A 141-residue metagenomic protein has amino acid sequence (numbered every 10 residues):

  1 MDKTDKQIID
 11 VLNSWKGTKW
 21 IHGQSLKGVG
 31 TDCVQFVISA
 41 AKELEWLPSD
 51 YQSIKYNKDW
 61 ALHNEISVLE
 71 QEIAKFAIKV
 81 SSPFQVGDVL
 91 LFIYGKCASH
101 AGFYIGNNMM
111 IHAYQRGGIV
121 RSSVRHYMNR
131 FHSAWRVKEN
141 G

Functional and structural regions predicted by a protein language model:
M1-K75, V86, F92-G95, S99-H100 (+4 more regions): N-terminal capping segments
H100-G106: Short beta-strand-centered aromatic/proline hotspots
G117-R130: Double-stranded beta-helix
